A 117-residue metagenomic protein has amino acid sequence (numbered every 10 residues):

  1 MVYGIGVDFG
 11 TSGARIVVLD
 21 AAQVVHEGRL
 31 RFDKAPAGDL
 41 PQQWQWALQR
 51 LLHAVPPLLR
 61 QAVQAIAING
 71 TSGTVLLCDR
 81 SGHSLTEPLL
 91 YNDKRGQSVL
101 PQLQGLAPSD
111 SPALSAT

Functional and structural regions predicted by a protein language model:
M1: Nucleotide/phosphate-binding catalytic cleft detector across ATP-hydrolyzing and phosphate-transferring enzymes
G4-Q43, H83-Y91: Short glycine-rich, Thr/Ser-proximal phosphate-binding strand/loop in the N-terminal lobe of ATP-dependent enzymes
V25-Q61, S98-P101: N-terminal phosphate-binding loop and adjacent alpha-helix
A54-T117: Glycine-rich phosphate-binding/catalytic subdomain of phosphoryl-transfer and nucleotide/sugar-phosphate-processing
